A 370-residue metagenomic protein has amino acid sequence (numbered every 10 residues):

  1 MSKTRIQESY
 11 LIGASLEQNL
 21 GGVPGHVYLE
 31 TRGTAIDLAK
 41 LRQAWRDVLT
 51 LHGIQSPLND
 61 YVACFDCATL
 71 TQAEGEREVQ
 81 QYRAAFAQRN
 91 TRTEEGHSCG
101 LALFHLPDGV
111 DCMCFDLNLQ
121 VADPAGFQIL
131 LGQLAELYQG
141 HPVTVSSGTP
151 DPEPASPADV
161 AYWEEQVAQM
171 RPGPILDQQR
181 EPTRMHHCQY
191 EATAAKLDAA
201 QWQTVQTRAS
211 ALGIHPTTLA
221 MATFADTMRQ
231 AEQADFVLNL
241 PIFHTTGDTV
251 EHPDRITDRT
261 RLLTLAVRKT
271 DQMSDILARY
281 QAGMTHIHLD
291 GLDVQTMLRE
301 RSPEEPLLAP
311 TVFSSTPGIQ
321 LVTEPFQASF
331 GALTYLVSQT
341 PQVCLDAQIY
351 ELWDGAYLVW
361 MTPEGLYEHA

Functional and structural regions predicted by a protein language model:
M1-Q18, R42-R77, Y82, E95-H97 (+3 more regions): Short amphipathic alpha-helices and their capping loops
T4, L41, H52, L101 (+7 more regions): Generic structural signal for small/hydrophobic residues in well-ordered secondary structure, especially within
A14-G25, G33-T34, R42, H52-I54 (+7 more regions): His-Asp-centered acyl/peptidyl-transfer active-site segments
E30, W45, L58-N59, C114-D116 (+5 more regions): Short beta-strand segments
L49-H52, A125-L134, A234-P241, D271-D275 (+1 more regions): Extended, hydrophobic beta-loop-alpha segments that form or line the acyl/peptidyl-thioester binding and transfer paths
G53-L58, L134-S147, Q166-I175, T285-L289 (+2 more regions): A short N-terminal helical cap/helix-turn-helix that marks the beginning of AMP-binding/adenylate-forming
A102-G148, L366-A370: Active-site-proximal acidic secondary-structure segment that organizes catalysis
V121-P124, L131, T144-T217, M221 (+4 more regions): Soluble acyl-CoA-dependent acyltransferase catalytic core bearing the H(X)4D motif
